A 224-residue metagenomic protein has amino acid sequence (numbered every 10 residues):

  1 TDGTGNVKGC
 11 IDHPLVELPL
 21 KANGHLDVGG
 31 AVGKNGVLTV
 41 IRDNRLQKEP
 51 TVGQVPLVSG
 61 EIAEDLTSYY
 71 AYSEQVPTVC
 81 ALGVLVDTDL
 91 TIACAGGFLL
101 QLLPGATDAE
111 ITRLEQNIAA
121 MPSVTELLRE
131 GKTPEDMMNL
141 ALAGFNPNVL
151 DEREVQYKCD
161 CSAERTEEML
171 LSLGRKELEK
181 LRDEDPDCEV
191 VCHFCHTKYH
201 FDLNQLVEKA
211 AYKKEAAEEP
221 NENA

Functional and structural regions predicted by a protein language model:
T1-D151, E218-E222: Interaction interfaces in information-processing and related assembly proteins
A119-A224: Cys/His-clustered metal-coordination modules, chiefly Zn-binding fingers
